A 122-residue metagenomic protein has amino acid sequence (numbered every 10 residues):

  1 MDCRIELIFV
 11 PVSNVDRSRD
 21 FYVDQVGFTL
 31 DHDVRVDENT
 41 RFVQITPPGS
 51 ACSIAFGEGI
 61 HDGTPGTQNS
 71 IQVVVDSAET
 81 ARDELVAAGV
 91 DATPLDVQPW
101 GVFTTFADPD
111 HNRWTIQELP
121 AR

Functional and structural regions predicted by a protein language model:
D2-C3, V10-C52, A87: Core segments of cupin and vicinal oxygen chelate
D2-R4, G63-N69, Q98: Short glycine-enriched loop/turn motifs at secondary-structure junctions
C3, L7, H32-V34, R41 (+1 more regions): Vicinal oxygen chelate
D33-R35, Q44-T46, I60-T64, L95-D96: Short secondary-structure boundary/capping segments
P48-C52, D62-G63, S77-T80: Short, charged/polar surface micro-motifs in flexible loops or helix N-caps
G49-I54, H111-R113: Short, charged/polar, Gly/Pro-enriched secondary-structure boundary elements
S70-R82: Mid-chain, well-packed structural core segment of small domains
